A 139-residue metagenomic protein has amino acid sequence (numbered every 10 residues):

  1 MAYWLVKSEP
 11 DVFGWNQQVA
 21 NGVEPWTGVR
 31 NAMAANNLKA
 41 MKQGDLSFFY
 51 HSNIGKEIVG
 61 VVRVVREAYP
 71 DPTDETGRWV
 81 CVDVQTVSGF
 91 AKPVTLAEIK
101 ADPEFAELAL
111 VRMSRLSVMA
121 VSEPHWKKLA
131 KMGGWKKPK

Functional and structural regions predicted by a protein language model:
M1-Q43, K136-K139: Compositionally biased, charged N-terminal/linker segments
D11-F13, A91, W126-K128: Short, acidic Gly/Pro/Ser/Thr-rich loop/turn segments
Q17, M41-K42, E57, E75-G77: Short glycine/proline-enriched turns and hinge-like loops at secondary-structure junctions
Q17, P93-I99, L129-M132: Short, charged, solvent-exposed linker or helix-capping segments at domain edges/interfaces that act as flexible hinges
Y50-K56: Short, charged beta-turn/beta-strand-edge "cap" motif at the junction between a beta-strand and an adjacent loop
G60-M119: Aromatic- and Lys/Arg-enriched surface recognition patch
V121-K139: Charged phosphate-binding loop/patch that engages nucleotide di/tri-phosphates or the phosphate backbone of nucleic
